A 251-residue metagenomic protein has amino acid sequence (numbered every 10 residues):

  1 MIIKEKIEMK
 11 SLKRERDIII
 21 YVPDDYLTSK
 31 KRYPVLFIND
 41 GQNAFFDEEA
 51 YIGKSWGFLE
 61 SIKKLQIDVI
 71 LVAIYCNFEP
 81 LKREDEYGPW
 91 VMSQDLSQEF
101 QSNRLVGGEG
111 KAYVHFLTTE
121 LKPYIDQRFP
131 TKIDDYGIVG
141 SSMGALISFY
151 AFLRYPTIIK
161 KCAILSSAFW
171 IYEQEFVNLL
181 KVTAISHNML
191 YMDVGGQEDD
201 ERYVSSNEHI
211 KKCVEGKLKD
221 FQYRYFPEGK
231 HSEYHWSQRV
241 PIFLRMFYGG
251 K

Functional and structural regions predicted by a protein language model:
M1-K251: Non-catalytic cap/lid and distal C-terminal segments of serine-dependent acyl enzymes
